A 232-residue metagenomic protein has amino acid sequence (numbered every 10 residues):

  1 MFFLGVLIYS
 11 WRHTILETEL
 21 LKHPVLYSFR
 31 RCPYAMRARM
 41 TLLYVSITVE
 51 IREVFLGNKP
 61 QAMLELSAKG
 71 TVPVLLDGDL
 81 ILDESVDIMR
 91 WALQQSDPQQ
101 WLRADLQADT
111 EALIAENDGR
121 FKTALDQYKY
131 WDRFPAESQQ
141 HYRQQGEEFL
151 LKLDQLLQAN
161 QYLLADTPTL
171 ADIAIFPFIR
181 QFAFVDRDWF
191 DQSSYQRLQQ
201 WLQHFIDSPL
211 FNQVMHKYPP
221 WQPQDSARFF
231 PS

Functional and structural regions predicted by a protein language model:
F2-F3, Y9: Aromatic (phenylalanine/tyrosine) cluster motif
Y9-Q144, D154, Q161: GST-like domain detector, emphasizing the conserved glutathione-binding G-site in the N-terminal thioredoxin-like
I51, D166, V214-M215: A generic structural-conservation signal
W91, V185, V214: Residues that scaffold the ATP/ADP-binding catalytic core of kinase and kinase-like folds
L113, N117-D207: GST-like fold's C-terminal all-alpha helical module
S208-N212: A late-sequence structural motif
Y218-S232: Acidic/histidine-enriched, glycine/proline-rich intrinsically disordered or flexible terminal extensions
